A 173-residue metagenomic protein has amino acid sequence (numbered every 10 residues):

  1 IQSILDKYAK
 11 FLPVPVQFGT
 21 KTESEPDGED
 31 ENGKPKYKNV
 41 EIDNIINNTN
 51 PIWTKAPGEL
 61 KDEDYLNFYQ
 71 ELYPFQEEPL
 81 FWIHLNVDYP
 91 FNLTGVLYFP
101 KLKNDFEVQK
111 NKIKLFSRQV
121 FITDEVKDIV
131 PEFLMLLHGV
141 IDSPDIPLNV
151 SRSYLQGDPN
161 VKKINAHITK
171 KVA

Functional and structural regions predicted by a protein language model:
Q2-A173: GHKL/Bergerat-fold ATPase module in large chromosome/replication-associated machines
